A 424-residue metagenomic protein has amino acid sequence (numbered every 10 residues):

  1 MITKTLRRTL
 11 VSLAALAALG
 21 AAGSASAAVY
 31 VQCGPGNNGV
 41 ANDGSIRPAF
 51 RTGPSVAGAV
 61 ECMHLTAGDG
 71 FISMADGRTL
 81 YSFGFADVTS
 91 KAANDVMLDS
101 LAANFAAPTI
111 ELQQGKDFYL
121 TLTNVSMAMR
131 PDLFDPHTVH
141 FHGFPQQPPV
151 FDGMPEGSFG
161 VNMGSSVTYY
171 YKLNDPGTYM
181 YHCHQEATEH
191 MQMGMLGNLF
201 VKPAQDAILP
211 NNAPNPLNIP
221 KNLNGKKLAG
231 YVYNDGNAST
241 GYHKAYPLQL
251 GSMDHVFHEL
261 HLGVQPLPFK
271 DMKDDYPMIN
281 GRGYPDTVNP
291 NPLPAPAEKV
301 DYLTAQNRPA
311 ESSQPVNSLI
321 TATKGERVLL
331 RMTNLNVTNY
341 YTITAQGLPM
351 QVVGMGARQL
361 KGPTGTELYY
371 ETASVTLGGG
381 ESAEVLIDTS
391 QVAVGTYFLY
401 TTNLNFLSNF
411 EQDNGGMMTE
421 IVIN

Functional and structural regions predicted by a protein language model:
I2, A15, S26-N424: Copper-binding active sites and cupredoxin-like electron-transfer domains, recognizing His/Cys-rich ligand loops
I2-V11: Bacterial N-terminal signal peptides that target proteins for export
V11-L19: Hydrophobic helical h-region of N-terminal Sec-dependent signal peptides in bacterial secretory/periplasmic proteins
A22-S24: N-terminal signal peptide c-region/cleavage motif recognized by signal peptidases
